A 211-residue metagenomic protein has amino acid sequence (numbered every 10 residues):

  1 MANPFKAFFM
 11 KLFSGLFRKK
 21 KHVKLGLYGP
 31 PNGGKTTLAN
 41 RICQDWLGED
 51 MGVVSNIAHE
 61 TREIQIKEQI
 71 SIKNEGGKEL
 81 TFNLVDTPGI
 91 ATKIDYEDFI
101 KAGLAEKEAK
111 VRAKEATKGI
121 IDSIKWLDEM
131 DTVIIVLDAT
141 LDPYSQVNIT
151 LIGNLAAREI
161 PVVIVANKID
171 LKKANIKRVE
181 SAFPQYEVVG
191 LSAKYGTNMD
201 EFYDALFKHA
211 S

Functional and structural regions predicted by a protein language model:
M1-L16, V23-G26, S145, I149 (+4 more regions): Conserved P-loop NTPase architecture
A2-A102: Conserved G1/Walker A P-loop phosphate-binding module
G33, R62, Q146, T197 (+1 more regions): Charged, alpha-helix-enriched surfaces in structured cytosolic catalytic cores of large nucleotide-utilizing machines
R41-I42, E97-I100, N148-I152, K177-S181 (+1 more regions): Short, glycine/charged-enriched secondary-structure capping and boundary segments
E60, G89-A91, T140-D142, K168-K172 (+1 more regions): Conserved nucleotide-binding/hydrolysis micro-motifs of P-loop NTPases
D98-R112: A solvent-exposed, charged loop/short amphipathic helix patch at secondary-structure junctions
V111-Y186: Conserved C-terminal guanine-recognition region of P-loop GTPase G domains, centered on the G4
K168-S211: Canonical P-loop GTPase G-domain recognition
